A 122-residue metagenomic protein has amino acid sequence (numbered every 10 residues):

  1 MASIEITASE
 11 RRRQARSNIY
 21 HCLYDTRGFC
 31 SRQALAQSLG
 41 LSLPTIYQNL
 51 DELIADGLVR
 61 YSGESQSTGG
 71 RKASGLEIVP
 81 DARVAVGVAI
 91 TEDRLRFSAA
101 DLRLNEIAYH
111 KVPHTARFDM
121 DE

Functional and structural regions predicted by a protein language model:
M1-S38: Extreme N-terminal segment that seeds HTH/winged-HTH DNA-binding domains in transcriptional regulators
A2, R96-A99, H114: Low-complexity, flexible helical/coil segments
I6-A15, Q37, V59-Y61, V84-F97: Phosphate-binding glycine-rich loops and adjacent basic patches that engage nucleotide phosphates, nucleic-acid
C22, F29-Y61, R71: N-terminal helix-turn-helix
Q66-T68: Conserved beta-strand edge residues that scaffold enzyme active sites
G70-Y109: Gly/Thr-rich phosphate-binding beta-strand-loop-beta motif of the actin/hexokinase/Hsp70
Y109-E122: N-terminal phosphate-binding loop and adjacent alpha-helix
